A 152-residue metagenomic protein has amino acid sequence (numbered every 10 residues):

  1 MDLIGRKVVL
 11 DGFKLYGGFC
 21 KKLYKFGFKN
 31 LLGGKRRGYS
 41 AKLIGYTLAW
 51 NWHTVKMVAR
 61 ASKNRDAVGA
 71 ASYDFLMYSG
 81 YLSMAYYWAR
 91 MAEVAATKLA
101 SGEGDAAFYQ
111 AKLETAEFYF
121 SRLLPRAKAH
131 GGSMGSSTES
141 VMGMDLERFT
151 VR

Functional and structural regions predicted by a protein language model:
M1: Phosphate/diphosphate-binding loops
I4-D11, Y24-R152: C-terminal amphipathic alpha-helical interaction region
